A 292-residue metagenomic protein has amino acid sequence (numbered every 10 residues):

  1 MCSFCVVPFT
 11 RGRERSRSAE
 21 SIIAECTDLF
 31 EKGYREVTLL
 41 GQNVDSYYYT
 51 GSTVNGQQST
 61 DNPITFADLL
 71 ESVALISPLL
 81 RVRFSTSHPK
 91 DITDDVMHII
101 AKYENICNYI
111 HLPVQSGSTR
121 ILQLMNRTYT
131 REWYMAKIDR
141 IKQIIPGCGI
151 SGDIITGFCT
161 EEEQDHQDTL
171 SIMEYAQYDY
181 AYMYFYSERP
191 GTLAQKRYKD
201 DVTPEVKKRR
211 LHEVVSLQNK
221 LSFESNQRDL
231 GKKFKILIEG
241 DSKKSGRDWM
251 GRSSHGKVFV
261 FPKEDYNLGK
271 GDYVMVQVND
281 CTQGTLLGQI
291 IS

Functional and structural regions predicted by a protein language model:
M1-E20, T53-Q57: Canonical Radical SAM [4Fe-4S] cluster-binding loop centered on the CxxxCxxC motif and its immediate flanking residues
C2, I22, L39, F84 (+7 more regions): Conserved, mostly hydrophobic/aromatic
T10, Q42-V44, Y186: Short, ordered loop/turn segments at secondary-structure junctions
E20, A24-T27: Ferredoxin-type iron-sulfur electron-transfer modules in oxidoreductases and energy-metabolism complexes
E31-Q164, E174: Conserved SAM/AdoMet-binding glycine-rich loop
Q164, D168-K208, V214: C-terminal, non-catalytic macromolecule-binding modules
A194-S292: Terminal RNA-binding accessory module
